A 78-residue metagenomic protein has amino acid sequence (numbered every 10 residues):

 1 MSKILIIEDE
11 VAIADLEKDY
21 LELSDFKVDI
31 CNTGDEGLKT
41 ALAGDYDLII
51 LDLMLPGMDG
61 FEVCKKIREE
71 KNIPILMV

Functional and structural regions predicted by a protein language model:
M1-V78: N-terminal/domain-start alpha-helical segments
